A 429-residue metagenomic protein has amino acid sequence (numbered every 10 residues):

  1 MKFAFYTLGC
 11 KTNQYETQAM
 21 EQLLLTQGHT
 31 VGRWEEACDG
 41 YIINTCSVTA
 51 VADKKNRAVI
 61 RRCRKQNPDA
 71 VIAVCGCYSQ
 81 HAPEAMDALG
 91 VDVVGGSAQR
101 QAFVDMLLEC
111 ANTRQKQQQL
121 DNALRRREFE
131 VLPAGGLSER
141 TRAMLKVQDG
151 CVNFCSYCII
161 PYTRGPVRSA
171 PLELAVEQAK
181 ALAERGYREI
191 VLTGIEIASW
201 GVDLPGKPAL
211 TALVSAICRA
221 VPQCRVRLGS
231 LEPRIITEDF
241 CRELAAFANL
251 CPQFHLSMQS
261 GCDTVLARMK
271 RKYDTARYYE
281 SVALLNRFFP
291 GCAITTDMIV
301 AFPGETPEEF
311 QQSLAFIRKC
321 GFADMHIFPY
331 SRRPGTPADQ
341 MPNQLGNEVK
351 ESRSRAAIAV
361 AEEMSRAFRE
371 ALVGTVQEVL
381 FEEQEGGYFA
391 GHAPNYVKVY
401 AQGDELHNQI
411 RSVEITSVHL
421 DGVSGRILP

Functional and structural regions predicted by a protein language model:
M1-W200, S215, D239, L244 (+7 more regions): Proteins enriched for Cys/Gly/acidic motifs involved in redox and nucleic-acid/cofactor modification
K2, V71, E189, R225-R227 (+5 more regions): Residues at or immediately flanking beta-strands
A52-K54, P166-P171, G201-K207, R268-R271 (+2 more regions): Short, solvent-exposed loop/turn segments at secondary-structure boundaries
F154, C158-G165, V226-R234, S260-K270 (+3 more regions): Conserved strand-turn element in the central/C-terminal portion of the radical SAM core barrel that lines
A175, L192, L228, L256 (+5 more regions): Conserved, mostly hydrophobic/aromatic
A209-G261, K272-Y279: Acidic, glycine-rich loop-and-beta core segments that form the ion-binding/anion-interacting portion of active sites
E305, G321-F322: Contiguous mid-protein beta-loop-alpha structural module that forms a pocket-lining wall or clamp of enzyme active
Q340-P429: Terminal RNA-binding accessory module
